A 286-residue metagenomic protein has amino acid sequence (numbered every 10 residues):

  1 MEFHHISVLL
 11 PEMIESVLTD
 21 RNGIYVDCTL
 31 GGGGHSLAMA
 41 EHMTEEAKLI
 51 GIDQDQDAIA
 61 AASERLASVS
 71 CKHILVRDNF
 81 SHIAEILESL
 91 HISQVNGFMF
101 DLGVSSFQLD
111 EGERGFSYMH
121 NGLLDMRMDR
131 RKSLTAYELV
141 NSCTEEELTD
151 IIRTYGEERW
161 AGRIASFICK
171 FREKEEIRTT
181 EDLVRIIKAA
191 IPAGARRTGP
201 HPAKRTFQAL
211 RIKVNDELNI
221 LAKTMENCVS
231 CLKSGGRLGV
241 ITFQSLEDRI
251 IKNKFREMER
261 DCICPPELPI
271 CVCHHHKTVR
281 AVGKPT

Functional and structural regions predicted by a protein language model:
M1-T286: S-adenosyl-L-methionine-dependent methyltransferase catalytic core, i.e., the SAM/SAH-binding region
